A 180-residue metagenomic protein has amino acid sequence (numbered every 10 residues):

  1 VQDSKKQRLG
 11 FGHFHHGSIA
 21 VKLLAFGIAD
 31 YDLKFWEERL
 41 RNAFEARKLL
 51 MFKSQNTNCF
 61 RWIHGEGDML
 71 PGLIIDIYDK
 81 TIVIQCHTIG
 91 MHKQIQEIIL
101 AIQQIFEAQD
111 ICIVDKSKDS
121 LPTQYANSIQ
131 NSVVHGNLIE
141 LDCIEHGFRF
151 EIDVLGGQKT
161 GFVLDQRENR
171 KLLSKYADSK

Functional and structural regions predicted by a protein language model:
V1-D79: Non-catalytic accessory regions of SAM-dependent methyltransferases
D32-R39, G90-I98: Short amphipathic alpha-helical segments
G65-L70, I74-D76, H92-F162: Non-catalytic substrate-recognition/targeting regions of SAM-dependent transferases
K80, F150, N169: Conserved hydrophobic/aromatic pocket- or pore-lining residues that grip, position, or stack substrates in active sites
I82-C86: Carbohydrate-binding surface patches
L164-S179: Conserved alpha-helix/loop element of class I SAM-dependent methyltransferases that forms part of the SAM/SAH-binding
